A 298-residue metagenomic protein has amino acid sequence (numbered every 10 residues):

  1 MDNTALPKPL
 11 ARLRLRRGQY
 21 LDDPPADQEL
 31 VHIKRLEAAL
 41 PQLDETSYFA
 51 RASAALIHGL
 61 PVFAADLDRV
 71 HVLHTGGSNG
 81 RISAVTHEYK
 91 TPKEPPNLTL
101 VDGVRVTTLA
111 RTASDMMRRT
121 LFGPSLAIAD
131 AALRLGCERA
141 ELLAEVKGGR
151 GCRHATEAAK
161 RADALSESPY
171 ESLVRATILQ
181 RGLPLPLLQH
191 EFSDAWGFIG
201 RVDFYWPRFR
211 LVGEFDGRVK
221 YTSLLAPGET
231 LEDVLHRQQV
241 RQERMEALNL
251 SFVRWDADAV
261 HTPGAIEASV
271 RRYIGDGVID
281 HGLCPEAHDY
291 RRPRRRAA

Functional and structural regions predicted by a protein language model:
M1-G151, G275-A298: Short gly/ser-rich loop at a beta-strand->alpha-helix junction or flexible surface loop bordering the NTP-binding
L133-A298: Surface segments flanking catalytic/ligand-binding clefts of nucleic-acid enzymes
